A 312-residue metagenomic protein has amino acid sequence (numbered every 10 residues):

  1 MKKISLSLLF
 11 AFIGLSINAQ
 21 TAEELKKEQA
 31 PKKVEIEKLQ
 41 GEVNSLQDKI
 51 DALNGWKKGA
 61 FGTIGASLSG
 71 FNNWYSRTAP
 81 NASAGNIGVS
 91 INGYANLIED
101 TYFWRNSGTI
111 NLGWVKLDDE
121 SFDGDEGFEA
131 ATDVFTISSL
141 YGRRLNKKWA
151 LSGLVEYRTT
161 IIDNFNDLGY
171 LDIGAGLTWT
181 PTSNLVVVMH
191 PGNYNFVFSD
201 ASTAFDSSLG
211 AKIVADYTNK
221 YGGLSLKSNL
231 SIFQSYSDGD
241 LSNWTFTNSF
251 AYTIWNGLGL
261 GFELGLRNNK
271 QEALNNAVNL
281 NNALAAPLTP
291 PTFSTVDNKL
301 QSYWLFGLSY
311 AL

Functional and structural regions predicted by a protein language model:
M1-N54: Cleavable N-terminal export/targeting peptides
I64-A66, V89-L97, S139-R143, Y157 (+5 more regions): Residues on the lipid-exposed face of transmembrane beta-strands in outer-membrane beta-barrel proteins
I64-N72, E99-T101, I110-K116, Y157-I161 (+5 more regions): Transmembrane beta-strands of outer-membrane beta-barrel pores
S67-N92, D118-F128: Surface-exposed strand-loop-strand hairpins of Gram-negative outer-membrane beta-barrel proteins
A79-G85, E126-D133, N164-G169, T203-S207 (+2 more regions): Replace "Gram-negative outer membrane beta-barrel proteins" with "bacterial and organellar outer membrane beta-barrel
T101-W104, K147-L151, S183-V187, T218-K227 (+1 more regions): Repeated loop/turn-to-beta-strand initiation elements of outer-membrane beta-barrel proteins
K116-V214, L288-T289: Outer-membrane pore/translocation modules
N298-L312: Outer-membrane beta-barrel "beta-signal"
